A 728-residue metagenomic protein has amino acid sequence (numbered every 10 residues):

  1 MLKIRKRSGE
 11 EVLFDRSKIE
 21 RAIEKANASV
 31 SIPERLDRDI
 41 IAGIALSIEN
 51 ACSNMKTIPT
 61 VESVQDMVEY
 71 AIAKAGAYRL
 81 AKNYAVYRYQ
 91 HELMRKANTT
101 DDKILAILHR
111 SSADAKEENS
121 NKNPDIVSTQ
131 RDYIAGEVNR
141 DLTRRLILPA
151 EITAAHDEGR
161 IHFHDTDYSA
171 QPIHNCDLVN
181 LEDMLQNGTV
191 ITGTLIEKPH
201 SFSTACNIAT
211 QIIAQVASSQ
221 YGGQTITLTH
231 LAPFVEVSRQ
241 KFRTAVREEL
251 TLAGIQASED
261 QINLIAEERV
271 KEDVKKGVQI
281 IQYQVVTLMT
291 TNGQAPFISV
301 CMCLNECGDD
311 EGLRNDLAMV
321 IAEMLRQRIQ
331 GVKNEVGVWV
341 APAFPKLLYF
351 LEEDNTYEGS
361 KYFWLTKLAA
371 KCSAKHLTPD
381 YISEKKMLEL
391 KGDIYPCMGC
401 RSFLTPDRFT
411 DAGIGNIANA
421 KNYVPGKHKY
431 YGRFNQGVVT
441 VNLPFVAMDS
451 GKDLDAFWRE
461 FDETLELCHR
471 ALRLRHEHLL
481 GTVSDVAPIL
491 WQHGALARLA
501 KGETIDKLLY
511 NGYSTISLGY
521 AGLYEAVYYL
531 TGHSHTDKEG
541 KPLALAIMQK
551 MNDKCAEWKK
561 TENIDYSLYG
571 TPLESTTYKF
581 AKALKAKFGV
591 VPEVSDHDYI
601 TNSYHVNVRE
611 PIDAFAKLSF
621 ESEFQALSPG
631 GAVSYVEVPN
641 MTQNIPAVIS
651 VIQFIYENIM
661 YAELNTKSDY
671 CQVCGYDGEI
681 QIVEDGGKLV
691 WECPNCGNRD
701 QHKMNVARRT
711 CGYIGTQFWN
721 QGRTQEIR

Functional and structural regions predicted by a protein language model:
M1-S111: Charged, amphipathic alpha-helical regulatory modules used for macromolecular assembly or allosteric control
D15, K688, G712-Y713: Conformational switch/transducer regions in large eukaryotic molecular machines and scaffolds
E24, H469, R473, Y524-Y528: Amphipathic, well-packed alpha-helical segments that form the structural scaffold of globular domains
Y78-H91, M660, K703, Q721-R728: Long, highly charged low-complexity segments enriched in Glu/Asp and Lys/Arg with interspersed Ser/Thr
Q90-G512, H533, D537-N695, R699 (+1 more regions): Conserved catalytic cores of very large enzyme subunits
M302, I516-Y529, Q549, R709: Contiguous, well-ordered alpha-helical segments that form the cores/surfaces of helical PPI scaffolds
N695-R728: Long insertion/accessory domains within large nucleic-acid-processing enzymes
